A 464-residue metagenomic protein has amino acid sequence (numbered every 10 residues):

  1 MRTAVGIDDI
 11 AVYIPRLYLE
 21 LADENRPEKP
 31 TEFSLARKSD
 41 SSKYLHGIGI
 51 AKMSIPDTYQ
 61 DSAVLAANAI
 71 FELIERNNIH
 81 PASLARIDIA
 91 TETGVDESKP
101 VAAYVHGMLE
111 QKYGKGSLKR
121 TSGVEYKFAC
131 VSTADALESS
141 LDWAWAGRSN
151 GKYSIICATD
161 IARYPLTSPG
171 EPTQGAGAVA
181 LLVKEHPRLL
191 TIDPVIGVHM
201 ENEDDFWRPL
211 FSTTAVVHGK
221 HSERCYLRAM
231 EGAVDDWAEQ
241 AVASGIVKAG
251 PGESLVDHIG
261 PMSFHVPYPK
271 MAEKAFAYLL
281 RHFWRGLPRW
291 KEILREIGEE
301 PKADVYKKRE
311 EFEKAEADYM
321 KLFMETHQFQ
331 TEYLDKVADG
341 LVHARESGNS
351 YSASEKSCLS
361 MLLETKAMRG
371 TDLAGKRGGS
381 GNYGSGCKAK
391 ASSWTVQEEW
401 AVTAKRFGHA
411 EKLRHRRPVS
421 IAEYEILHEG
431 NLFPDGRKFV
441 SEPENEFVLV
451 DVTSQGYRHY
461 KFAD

Functional and structural regions predicted by a protein language model:
M1-Y59, S168-S244, P288, E292 (+2 more regions): Condensing-enzyme catalytic core mediating Claisen C-C bond formation in acyl metabolism
S42-D61, G94-Y153, T159, H282-S354: Conserved catalytic cysteine-centered active-site region of acyl-thioester-dependent Claisen-condensing enzymes
A69-A85, E231-H258, A277-H282, G286 (+1 more regions): Phosphate/pyrophosphate-binding loops at sites that engage ATP/ADP/AMP, CoA/4′-phosphopantetheine, polyphosphate
A85-D88, N150-D160, K376-N382: A short, small-residue-rich loop immediately preceding and capping a beta-strand
D88, L118-D135, T167-E171, T214-S222 (+4 more regions): Cysteine-centered functional microenvironments
A90-D96, K127-S132, C157-R163, H186 (+1 more regions): Acidic, glycine-rich active-site loops and adjacent beta-strand->loop/helix elements that engage anionic groups
W145-A180: Flexible, glycine-rich active-site loops centered on histidine and acidic residues that chelate a metal or position
L322, S360-L413: Catalytic phosphate/nucleotide-handling subdomain of diverse soluble enzymes
